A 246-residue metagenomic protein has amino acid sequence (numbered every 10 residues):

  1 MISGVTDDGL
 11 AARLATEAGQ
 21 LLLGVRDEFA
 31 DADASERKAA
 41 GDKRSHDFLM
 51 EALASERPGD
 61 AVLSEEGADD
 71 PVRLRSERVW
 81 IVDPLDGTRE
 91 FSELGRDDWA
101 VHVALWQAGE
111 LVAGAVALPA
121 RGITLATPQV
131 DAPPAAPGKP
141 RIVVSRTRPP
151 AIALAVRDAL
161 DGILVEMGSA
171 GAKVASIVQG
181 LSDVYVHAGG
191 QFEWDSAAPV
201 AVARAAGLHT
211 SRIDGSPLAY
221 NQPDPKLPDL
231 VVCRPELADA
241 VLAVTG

Functional and structural regions predicted by a protein language model:
M1-L85, A155-D158, H209: N-terminal subdomain of lithium-sensitive/metallo-dependent phosphomonoesterases centered on the IMPase/IPPase/PAP
A18, L22, D42, L53 (+7 more regions): Residue-level signal for inorganic ion chemistry
K43, E66, P84-G87, P119 (+2 more regions): Generic detector of well-ordered alpha-helical packing
P58, S76-E77, G109-L111, G138-K139 (+1 more regions): Short coil/turn connectors at secondary-structure junctions
L74-Q129: DPxDG-like acidic metal-binding loop motif
P137-G246: An extended, acidic
